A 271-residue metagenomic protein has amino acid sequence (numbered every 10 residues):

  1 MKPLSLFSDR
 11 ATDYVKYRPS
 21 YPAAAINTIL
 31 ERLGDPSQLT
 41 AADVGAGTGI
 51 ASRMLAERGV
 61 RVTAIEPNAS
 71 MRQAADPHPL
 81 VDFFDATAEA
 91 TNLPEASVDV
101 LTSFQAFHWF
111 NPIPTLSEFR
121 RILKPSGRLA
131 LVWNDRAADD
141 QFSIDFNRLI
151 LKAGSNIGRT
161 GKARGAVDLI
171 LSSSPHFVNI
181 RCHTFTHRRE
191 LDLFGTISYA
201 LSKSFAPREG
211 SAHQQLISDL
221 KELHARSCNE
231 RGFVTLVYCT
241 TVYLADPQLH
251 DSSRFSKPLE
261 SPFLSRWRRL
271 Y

Functional and structural regions predicted by a protein language model:
M1-P36: Conserved class I S-adenosyl-L-methionine
G34-T40, P94: Short helix-loop-beta connector
A42, T48-A90: Class I SAM-dependent methyltransferase SAM/SAH-binding core
E89-V100: A short acidic, Gly/Pro-enriched loop at the edge of an enzyme's catalytic core that lines a small-molecule cofactor
V100-F104, P112: A short beta-strand submotif of the Rossmann-like class I SAM-dependent methyltransferase core that lines
F110-E118: A short, conserved alpha-helix within the catalytic core of class I
R120-R189: Conserved catalytic/acceptor-binding region of the Class I
A166-Y271: Conserved Class I S-adenosyl-L-methionine
